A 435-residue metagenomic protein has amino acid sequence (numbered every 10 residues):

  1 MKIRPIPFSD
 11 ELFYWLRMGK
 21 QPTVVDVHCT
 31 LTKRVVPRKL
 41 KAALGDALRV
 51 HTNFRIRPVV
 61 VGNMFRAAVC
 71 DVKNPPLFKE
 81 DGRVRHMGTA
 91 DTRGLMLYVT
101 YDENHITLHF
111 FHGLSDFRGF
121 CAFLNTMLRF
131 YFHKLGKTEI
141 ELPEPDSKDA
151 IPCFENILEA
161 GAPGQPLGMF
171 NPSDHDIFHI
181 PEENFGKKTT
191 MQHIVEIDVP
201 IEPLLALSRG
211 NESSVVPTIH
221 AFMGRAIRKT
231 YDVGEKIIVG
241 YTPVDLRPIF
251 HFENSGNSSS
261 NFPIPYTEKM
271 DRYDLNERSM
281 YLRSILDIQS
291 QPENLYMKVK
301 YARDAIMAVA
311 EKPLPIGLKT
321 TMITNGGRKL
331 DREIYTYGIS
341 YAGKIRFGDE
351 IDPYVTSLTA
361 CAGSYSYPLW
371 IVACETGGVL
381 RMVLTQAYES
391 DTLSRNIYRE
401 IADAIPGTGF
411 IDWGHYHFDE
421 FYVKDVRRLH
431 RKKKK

Functional and structural regions predicted by a protein language model:
M1-M64, V72-Y98, R228-K435: Acyl-thioester-dependent acyl-group transfer interface
K2-S9, L114-A122, T126-A206, D403-K435: Non-catalytic, low-complexity flexible loops and terminal extensions
V36, D116, F120, V215-V216: Hydrophobic (often cysteine-bearing) scaffold residues that line and stabilize catalytic clefts of nucleotide/cofactor
A90-K137, P143, K148-I157, P368 (+2 more regions): Histidine-centered acyl-transfer/condensation active-site motif and its immediate structural neighborhood
H112, S208-V216: Alpha-helical hinge/cap motifs
S115, L128-L135, R209, M223-D232 (+1 more regions): Hydrophobic/aromatic-lined pockets within catalytic cores
V215-G224: Short amphipathic alpha-helical segments
